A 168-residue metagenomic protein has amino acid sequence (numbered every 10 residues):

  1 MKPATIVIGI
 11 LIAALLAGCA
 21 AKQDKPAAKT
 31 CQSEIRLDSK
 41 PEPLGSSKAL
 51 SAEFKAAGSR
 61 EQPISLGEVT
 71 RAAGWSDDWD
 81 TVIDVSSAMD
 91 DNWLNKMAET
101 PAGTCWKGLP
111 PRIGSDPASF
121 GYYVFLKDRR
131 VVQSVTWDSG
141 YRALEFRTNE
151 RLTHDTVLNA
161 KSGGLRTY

Functional and structural regions predicted by a protein language model:
M1-V7: Bacterial N-terminal signal peptides that target proteins for export
A13, K25, E99-T100: Processing junctions and N-termini across compartments
L15-G18: C-terminal motif of bacterial Sec signal peptides marking the signal peptidase cleavage site
A20-K22: Bacterial signal peptide processing site
D24-A73: N-terminal, charge-rich interaction modules
K55-V132: Mature extracytoplasmic domains of secretory-pathway proteins
W137-Y168: C-terminal partner/receptor-binding element of secreted or periplasmic proteins
